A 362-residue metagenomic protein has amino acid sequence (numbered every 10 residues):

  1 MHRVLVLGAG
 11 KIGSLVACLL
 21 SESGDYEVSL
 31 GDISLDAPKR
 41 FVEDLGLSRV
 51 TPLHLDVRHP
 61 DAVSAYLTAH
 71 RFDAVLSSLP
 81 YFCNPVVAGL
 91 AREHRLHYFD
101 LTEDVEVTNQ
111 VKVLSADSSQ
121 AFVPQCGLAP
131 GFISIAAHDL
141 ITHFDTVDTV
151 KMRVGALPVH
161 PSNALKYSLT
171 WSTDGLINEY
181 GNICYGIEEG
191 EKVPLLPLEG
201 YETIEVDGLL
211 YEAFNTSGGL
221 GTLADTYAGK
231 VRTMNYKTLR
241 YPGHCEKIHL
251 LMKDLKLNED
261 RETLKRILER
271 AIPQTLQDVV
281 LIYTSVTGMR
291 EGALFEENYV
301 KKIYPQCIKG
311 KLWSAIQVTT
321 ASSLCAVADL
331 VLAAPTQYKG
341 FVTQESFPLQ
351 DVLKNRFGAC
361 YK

Functional and structural regions predicted by a protein language model:
V4-G8: Conserved N-terminal Rossmann-fold NAD(P)-binding element of oxidoreductases
I12: Hydrophobic/small residue at the entry helix of a nucleotide-binding pocket
S34-A37: Helix N-cap at the beta1-alpha1 junction of Rossmann-like dinucleotide-binding domains, i.e., the first residues
L45-H59: Rossmann-fold cofactor-recognition segment
D56-V57, A74-P85, R95, L101-E106: N-terminal glycine-rich "phosphate-gripper" loop used for MgATP/nucleotide binding and carboxylate activation
V57-H70: Conserved Rossmann-fold cofactor-binding substructure of NAD(P)-dependent oxidoreductases
L101-P124: Rossmann-fold NAD(P)-binding glycine/threonine-rich loop
H143-K362: C-terminal catalytic/substrate-binding lobe primarily of soluble NAD(P)-dependent oxidoreductases
